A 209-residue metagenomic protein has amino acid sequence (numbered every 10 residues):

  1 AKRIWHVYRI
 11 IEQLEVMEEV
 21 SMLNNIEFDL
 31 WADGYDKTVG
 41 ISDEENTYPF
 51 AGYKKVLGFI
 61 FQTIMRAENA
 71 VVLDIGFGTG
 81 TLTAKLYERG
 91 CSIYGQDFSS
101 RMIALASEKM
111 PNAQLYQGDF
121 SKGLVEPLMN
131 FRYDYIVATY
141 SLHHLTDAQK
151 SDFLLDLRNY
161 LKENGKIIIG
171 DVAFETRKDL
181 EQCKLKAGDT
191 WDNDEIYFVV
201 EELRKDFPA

Functional and structural regions predicted by a protein language model:
I4-I11, E18-I64, T79-P127, I168-A209: Class I (Rossmann-like) S-adenosyl-L-methionine-dependent methyltransferase catalytic domain, capturing the SAM-binding
N69-G76: Conserved class I S-adenosyl-L-methionine
V137: A conserved beta-strand element that flanks and buttresses the S-adenosyl-L-methionine
Y140-H144: Short catalytic micro-motifs in class I SAM-dependent methyltransferases
T146-K150, R177: Short N-terminal helix/helix-N-cap motif within the alpha/beta-hydrolase-1
S151-E163: A short glycine-rich, Lys/Arg-flanked "PGG" loop and its adjoining helix->strand segment in the class I
